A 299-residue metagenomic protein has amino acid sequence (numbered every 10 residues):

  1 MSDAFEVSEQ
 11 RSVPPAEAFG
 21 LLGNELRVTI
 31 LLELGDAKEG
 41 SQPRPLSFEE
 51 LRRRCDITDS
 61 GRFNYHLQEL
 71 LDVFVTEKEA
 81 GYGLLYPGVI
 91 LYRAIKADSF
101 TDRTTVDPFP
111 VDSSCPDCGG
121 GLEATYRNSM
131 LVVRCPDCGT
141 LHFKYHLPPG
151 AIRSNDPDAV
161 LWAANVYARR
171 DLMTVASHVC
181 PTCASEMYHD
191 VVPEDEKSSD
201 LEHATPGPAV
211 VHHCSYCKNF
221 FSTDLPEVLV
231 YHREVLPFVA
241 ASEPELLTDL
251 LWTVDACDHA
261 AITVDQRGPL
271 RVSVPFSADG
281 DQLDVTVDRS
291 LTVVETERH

Functional and structural regions predicted by a protein language model:
D3-L31: Short alpha-helical segments that sit at the start of domains
I30, G40-C55: Short acidic, hydrophobic short linear motifs in intrinsically disordered regions
L71-A80: A short, conserved structural fragment
K78, E123-S129, Y145-P149, M187-E194 (+1 more regions): Short Cys/His-rich "knuckle" micro-motifs
A80-D98: Basic, amphipathic "hinge/linker" alpha-helix immediately C-terminal to the N-terminal HTH DNA-binding motif
T101-D112, E123-S129, V166-S177, H203-P208: Short, flexible, mixed-charge glycine/proline-rich loop motifs that serve as phosphate/nucleic-acid-contacting
C115-G119, C135-C138, C180-C183, C214-C217: Short cysteine-rich clusters marking metal-coordination/redox-active sites
P157, R169-H299: C-terminal regulatory/effector modules of DNA-binding transcriptional regulators
